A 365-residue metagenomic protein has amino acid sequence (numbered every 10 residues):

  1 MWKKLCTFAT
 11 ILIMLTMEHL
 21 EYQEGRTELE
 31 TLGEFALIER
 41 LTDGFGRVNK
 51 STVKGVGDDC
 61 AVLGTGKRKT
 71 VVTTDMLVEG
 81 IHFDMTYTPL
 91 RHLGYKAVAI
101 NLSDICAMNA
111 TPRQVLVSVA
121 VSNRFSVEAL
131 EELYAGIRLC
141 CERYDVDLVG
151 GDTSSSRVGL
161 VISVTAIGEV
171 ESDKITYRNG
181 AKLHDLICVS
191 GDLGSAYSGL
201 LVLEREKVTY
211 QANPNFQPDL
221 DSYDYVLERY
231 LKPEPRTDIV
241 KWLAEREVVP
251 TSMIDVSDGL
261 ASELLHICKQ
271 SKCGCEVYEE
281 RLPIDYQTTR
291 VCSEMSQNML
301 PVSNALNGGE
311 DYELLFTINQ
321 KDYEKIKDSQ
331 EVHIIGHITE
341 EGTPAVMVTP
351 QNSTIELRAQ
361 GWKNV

Functional and structural regions predicted by a protein language model:
T7-M14: Short, positively charged and aromatic/hydrophobic N-terminal segments
M14-P89, M108, V117: Extreme N-terminal cap/leader segments of soluble proteins
L15-A36, R40-G46, T88, S122-D147 (+4 more regions): Glycine-/charge-enriched secondary-structure boundary and capping motifs
V62, N101, N109, L148 (+4 more regions): Residue-level signal for inorganic ion chemistry
K67, L77, R113-E206, H337: Glycine-rich anion-binding loops of enzyme active sites
G199-F216, L220: Short, compositionally biased
P218-L265: Polyanion-binding loop/helix "lid" in catalytic or ligand-binding cores
